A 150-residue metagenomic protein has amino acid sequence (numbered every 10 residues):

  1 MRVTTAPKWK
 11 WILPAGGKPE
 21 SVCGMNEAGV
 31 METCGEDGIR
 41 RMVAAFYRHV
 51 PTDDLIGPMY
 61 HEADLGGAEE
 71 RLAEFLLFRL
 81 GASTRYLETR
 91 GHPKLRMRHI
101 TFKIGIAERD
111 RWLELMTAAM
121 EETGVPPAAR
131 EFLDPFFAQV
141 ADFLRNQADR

Functional and structural regions predicted by a protein language model:
M1-K10: Extreme N-terminal basic, low-complexity initiation segments that serve as generic localization/processing leaders
W9-R150: Core of compact, soluble alpha-helical bundle domains
